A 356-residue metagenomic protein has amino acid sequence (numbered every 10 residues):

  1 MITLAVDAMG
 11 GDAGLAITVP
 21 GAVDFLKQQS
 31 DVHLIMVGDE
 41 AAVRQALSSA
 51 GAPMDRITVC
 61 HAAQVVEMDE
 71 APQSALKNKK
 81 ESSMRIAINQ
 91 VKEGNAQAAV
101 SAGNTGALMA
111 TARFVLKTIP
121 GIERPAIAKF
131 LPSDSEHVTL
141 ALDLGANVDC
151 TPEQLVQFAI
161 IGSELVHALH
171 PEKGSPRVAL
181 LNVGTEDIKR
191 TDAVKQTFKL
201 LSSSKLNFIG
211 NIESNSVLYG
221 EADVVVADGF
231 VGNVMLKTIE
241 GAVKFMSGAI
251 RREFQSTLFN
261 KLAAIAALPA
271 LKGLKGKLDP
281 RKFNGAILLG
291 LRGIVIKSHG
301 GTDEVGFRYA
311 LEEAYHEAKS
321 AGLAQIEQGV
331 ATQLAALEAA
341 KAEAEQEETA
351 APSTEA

Functional and structural regions predicted by a protein language model:
M1-L4: Extreme N-terminal starter segment of soluble prokaryotic enzymes
D7, M36-G38, C60, S101-G103 (+6 more regions): Short beta-strand segments
D12-T18, V43, E81-G94, A98-A112 (+8 more regions): Short glycine/serine/threonine-rich phosphate/pyrophosphate-binding segments that cradle anionic phosphate groups
L15-I17, Q29, H33-I35, E40-R44 (+3 more regions): Glycine-rich phosphate/diphosphate-binding loop of Rossmann-like nucleotide-binding domains
T18-M68: N-terminal glycine-rich anion-binding loop in soluble enzyme alpha/beta folds
G51-A96: Phosphate/nucleotide-donor binding subsite
Q90-M109, K189, V194-L200, S204-K275: Glycine-rich phosphate-binding loop
R113-H137, A141, V224-V225, G229-A339 (+1 more regions): Glycine-rich phosphate/nucleotide-binding loop
